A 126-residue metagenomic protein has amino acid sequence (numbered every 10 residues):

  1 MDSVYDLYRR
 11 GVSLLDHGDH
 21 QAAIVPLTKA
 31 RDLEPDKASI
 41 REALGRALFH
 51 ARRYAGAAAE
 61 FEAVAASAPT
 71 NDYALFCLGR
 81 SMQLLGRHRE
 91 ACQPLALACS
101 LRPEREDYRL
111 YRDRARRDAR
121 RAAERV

Functional and structural regions predicted by a protein language model:
M1-V4, C92-Q93, L97-V126: Terminal, low-structured helical/coil segments at or just beyond the last alpha-helical repeat
D2-L33: Alpha-helical segment of the N-proximal tetratricopeptide repeat
H17-K29, A51-A63, L85-L97, A119-V126: Structural signature of tandem alpha-helical TPR/SEL1-like repeats, specifically the intra-repeat loop/turn
E62-R87: Mid-chain, well-packed structural core segment of small domains
